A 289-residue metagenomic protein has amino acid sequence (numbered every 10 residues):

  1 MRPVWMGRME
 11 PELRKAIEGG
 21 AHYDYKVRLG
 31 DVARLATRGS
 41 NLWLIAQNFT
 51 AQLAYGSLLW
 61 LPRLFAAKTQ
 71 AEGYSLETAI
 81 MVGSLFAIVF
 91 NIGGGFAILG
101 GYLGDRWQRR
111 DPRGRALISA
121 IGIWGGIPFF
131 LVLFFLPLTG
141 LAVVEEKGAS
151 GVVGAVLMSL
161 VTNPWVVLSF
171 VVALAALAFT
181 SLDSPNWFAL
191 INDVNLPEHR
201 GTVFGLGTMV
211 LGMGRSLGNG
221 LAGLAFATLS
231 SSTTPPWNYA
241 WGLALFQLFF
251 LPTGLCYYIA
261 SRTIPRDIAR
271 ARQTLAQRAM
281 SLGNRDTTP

Functional and structural regions predicted by a protein language model:
R2-I45, A71, G154-L160, Q277-D286: Juxtamembrane intracellular "pre-TM" segments in multi-pass secondary transporters
R38-I98, F134, T180-S184, F188 (+3 more regions): Extracytoplasmic gate region of multi-pass secondary transporters
L76, P112-L117, V153-L160, F226-F250: A membrane-interface helix-boundary motif in multi-pass transporters
L76-I80, P197-G207: Loop-to-transmembrane helix entry/capping segments in MFS-fold secondary transporters and related SLC/MFSD carriers
G95-P112, F226-A227: Helix-to-loop junctions at the C-terminal end of transmembrane segments in multipass secondary transporters
R109, I191-R200: Paired intracellular helix-loop junctions of major facilitator superfamily
A116-N186: C-terminal transmembrane helical hairpin of 12-TM major facilitator-type secondary transporters
F129-L141, L243-L282: Multi-pass alpha-helical transporter architecture, strongest for 12-TM Major Facilitator/SLC carriers used
